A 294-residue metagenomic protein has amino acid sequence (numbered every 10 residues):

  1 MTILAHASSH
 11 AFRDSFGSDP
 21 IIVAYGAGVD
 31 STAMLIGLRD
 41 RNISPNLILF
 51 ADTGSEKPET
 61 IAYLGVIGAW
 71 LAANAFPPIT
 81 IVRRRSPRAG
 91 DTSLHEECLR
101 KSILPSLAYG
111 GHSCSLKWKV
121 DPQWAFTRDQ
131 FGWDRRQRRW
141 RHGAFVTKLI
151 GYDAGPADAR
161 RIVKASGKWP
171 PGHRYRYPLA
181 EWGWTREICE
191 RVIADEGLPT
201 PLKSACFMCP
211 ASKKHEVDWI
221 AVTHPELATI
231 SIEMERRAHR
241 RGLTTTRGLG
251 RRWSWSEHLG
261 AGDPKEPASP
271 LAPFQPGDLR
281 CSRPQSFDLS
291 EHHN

Functional and structural regions predicted by a protein language model:
M1-N294: Nucleotide-activated chemistry modules centered on ATP-dependent adenylation/adenylyltransferase
